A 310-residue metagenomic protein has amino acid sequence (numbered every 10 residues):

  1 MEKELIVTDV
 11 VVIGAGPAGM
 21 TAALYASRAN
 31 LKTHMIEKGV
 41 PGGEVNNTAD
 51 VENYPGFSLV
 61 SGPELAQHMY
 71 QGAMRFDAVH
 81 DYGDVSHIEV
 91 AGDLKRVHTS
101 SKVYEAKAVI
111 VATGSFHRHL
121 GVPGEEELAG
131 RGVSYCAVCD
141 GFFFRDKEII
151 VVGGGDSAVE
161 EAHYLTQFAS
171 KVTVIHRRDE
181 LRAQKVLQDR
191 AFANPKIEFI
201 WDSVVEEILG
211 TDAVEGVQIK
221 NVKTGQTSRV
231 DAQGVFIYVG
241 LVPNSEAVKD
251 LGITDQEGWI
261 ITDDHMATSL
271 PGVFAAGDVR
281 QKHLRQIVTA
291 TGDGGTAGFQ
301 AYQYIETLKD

Functional and structural regions predicted by a protein language model:
E2-F76, K147, V159-K185, I200: Beta1-alpha1 glycine-rich phosphate/pyrophosphate-binding loop at the start of Rossmann-like nucleotide-binding domains
L5, F116, G121, E126-F143 (+3 more regions): FAD-site-proximal beta/loop scaffold in flavoenzymes
I6, A73-H98, V103-A106, Q167-D264 (+1 more regions): A Rossmann-like FAD-binding core segment of flavoenzymes
G16-P17, V40, S115-H117, D156-S157 (+1 more regions): Residue-level detector of alpha-helix initiation sites
E44, A106, H119-L120, V159-E160 (+4 more regions): Glycine/Thr-rich phosphate-binding loops of Rossmann-like dinucleotide-binding domains
H80-F142: Glycine/small-residue-rich loop that forms an oxyanion/phosphate-binding "nest" at active or ligand-binding sites
